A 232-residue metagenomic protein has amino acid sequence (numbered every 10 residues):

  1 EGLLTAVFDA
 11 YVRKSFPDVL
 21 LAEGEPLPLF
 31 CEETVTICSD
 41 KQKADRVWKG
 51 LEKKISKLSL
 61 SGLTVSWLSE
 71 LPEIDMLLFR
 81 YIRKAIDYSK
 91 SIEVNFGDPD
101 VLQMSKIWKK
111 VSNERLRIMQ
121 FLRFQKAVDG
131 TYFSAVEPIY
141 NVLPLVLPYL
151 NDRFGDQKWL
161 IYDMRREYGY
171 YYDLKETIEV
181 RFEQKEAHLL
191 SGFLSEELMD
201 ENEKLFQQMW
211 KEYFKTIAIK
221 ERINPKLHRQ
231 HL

Functional and structural regions predicted by a protein language model:
E1-Q42: N-terminal ordered "arm"
G2-R13, F79-K84, L145-D152, Q208-K215: Short, hydrophobic/amphipathic alpha-helical patches that form generic packing surfaces within helical domains
P17, K57, N113, R117 (+3 more regions): Intrinsically disordered or highly flexible coil/loop and linker segments, enriched in small and charged/polar residues
V35-K43, T177-L190: Acidic, Ser/Thr-rich peripheral helices and adjacent loops at domain boundaries
A44-G97: A basic- and aromatic-enriched beta-loop-alpha substructure that forms the phosphate/nucleotide- and DNA/RNA-contacting
S91-F182: Internal, well-folded beta-alpha domain core
D156-K158, Y170, K185, L189-L232: Long, compositionally biased intrinsically disordered terminal regions
